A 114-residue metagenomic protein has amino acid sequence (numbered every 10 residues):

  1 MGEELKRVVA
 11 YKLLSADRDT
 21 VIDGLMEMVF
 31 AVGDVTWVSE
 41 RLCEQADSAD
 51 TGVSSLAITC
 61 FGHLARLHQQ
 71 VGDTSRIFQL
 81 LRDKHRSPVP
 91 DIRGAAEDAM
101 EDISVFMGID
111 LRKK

Functional and structural regions predicted by a protein language model:
M1-M26: N-terminal "cap/leader" segments of large eukaryotic alpha-helical scaffolds
G2-Y11, G33-Q45, H68-D83, I109-K113: Amphipathic alpha-helical scaffolding segments comprising HEAT/armadillo-like alpha-solenoid repeats
A16-R18, A49-D50, P88-V89: Short inter-helical turns and helix N-cap capping residues of alpha-solenoid HEAT/ARM repeat scaffolds
V29, G62-H63, E101-S104: Structural signature of alpha-helical solenoid repeat scaffolds
R82-K114: Eukaryotic acidic, Ser/Thr-rich intrinsically disordered low-complexity regions
